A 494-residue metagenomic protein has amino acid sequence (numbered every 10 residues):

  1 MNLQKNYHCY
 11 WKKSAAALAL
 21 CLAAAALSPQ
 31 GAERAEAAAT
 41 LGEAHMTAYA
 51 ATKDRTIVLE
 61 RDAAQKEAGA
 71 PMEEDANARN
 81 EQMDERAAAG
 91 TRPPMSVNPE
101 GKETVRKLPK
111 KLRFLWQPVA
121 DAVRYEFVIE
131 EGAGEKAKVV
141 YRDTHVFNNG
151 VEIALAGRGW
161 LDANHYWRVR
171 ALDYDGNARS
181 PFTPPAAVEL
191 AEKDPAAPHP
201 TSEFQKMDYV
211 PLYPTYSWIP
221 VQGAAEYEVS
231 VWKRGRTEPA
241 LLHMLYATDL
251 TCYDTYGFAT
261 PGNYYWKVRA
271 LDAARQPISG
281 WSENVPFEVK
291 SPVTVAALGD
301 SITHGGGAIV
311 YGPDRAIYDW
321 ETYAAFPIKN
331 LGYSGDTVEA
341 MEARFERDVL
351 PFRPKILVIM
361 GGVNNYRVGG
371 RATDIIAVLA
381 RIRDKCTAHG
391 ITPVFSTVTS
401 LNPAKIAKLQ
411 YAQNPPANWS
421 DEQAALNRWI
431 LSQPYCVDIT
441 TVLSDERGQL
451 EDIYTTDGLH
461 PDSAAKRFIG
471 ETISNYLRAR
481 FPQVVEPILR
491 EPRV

Functional and structural regions predicted by a protein language model:
A16, Y49, R55-R61, E73 (+6 more regions): Conserved catalytic region of serine esterases and O-acyltransferases that act on ester linkages in lipids
L112-D121, P214-G223: Conserved aromatic anchor
Y174-E192, A273-V289: Extracellular fibronectin type III
L271-S334, E339, A343-R353: Serine-esterase "nucleophile elbow" of acetyl-processing enzymes
I309-I317, V338-V378, T399-K405: Oxyanion-hole/transition-state-stabilizing segment in secreted/luminal serine hydrolases and related acyltransferases
M360-N364, D384-Q423: Active-site segments of SGNH/GDSL-like serine hydrolases that catalyze O-acetyl group transfer/hydrolysis on lipids
N402-V494: Catalytic His-Asp segment of secreted/periplasmic serine-dependent ester chemistry enzymes
